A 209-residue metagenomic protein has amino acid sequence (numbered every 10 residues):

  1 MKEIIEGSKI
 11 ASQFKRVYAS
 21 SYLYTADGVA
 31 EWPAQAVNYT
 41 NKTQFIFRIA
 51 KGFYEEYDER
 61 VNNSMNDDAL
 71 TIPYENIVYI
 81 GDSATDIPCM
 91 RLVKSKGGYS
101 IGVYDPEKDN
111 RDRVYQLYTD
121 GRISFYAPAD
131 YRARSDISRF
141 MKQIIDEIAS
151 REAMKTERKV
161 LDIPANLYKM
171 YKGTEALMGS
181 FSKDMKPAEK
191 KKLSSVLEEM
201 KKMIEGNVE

Functional and structural regions predicted by a protein language model:
M1-V208: C-terminal cap/substrate-recognition subdomain and adjoining C-terminal extension of metal-dependent phosphatase-like
